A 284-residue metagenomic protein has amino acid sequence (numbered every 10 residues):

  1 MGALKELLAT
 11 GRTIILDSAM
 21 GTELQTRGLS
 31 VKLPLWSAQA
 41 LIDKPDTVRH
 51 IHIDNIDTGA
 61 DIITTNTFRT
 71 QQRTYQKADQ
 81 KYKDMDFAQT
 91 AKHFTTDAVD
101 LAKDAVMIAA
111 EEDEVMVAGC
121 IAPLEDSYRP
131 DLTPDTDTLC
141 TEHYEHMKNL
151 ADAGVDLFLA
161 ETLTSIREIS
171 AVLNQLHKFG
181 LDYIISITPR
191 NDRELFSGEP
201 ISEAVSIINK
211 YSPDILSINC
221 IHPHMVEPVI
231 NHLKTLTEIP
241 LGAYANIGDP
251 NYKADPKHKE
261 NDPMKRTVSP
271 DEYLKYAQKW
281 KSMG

Functional and structural regions predicted by a protein language model:
M1-G284: Domain-level signal for soluble alpha/beta catalytic cores
